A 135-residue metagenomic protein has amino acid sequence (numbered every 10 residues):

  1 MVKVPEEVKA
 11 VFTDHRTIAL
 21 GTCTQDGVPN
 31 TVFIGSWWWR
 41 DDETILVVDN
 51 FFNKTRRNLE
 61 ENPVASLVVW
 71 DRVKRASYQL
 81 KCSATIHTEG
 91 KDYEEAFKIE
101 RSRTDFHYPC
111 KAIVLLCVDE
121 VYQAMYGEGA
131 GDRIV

Functional and structural regions predicted by a protein language model:
M1-V135: Binding-site signature for planar aromatic cofactors or substrates
